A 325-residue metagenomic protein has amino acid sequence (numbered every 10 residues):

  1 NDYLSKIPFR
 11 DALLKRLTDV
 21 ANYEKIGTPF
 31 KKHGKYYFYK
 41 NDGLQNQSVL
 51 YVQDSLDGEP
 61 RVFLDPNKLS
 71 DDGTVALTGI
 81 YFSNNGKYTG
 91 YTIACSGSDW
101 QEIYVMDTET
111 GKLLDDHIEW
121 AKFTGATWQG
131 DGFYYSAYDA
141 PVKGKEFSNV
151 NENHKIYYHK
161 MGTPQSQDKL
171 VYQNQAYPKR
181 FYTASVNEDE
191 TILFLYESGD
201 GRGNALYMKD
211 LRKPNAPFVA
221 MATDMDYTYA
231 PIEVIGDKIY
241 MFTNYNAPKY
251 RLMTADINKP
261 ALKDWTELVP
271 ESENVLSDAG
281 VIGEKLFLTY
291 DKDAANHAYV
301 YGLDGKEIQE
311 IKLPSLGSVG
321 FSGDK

Functional and structural regions predicted by a protein language model:
N1-D2, P8-V62, K68-K325: Peripheral, non-catalytic segments that deliver or gate enzyme domains
